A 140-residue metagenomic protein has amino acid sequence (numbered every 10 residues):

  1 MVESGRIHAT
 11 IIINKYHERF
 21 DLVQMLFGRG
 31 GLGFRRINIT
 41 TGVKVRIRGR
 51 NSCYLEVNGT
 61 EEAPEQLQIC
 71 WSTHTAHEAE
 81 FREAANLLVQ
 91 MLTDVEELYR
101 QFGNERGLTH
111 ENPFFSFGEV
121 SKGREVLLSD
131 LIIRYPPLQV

Functional and structural regions predicted by a protein language model:
M1-V23, G33, T40, Y54-V140: Long, compositionally biased intrinsically disordered regions
G28-G31, G49: Periodic glycine anchor positions in long extracellular repeat architectures
V43, G49-S52: Short, ordered loop/turn segments at secondary-structure junctions
